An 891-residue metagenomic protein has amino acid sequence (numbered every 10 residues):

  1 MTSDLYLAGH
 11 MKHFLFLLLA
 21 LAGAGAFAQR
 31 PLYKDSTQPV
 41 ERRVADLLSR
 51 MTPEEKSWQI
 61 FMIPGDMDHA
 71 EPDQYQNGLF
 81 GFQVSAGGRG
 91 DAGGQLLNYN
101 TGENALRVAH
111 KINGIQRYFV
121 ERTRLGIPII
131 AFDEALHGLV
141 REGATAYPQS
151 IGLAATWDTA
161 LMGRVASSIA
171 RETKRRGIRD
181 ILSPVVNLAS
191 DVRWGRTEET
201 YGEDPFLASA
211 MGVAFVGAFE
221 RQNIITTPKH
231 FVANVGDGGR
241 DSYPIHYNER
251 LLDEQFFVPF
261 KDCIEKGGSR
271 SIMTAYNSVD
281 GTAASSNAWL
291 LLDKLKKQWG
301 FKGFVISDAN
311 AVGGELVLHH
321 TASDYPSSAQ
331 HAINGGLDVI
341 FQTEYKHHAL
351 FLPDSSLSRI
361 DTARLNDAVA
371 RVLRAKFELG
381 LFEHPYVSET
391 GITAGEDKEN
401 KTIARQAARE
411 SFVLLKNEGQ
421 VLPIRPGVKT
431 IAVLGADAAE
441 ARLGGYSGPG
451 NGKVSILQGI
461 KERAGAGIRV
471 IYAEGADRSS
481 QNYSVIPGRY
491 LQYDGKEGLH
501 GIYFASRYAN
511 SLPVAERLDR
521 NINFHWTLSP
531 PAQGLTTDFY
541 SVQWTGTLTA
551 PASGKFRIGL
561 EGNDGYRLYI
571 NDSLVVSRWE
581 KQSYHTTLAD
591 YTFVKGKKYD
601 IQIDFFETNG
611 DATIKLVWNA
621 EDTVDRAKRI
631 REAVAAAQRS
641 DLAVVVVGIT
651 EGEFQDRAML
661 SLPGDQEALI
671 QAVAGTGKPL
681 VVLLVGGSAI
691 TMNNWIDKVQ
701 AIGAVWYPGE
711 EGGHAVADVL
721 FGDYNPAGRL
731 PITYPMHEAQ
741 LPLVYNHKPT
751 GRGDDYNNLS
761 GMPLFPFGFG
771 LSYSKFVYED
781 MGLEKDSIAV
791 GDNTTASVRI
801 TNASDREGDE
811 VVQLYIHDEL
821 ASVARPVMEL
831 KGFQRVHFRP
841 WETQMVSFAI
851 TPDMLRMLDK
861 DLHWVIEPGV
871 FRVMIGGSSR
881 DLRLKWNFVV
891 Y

Functional and structural regions predicted by a protein language model:
M1-P31: Bacterial Sec-dependent N-terminal signal peptides
D4-L5, K12, F16, K111 (+3 more regions): Secreted/periplasmic carbohydrate-active enzymes, especially glycoside hydrolases
F27-F556, E561-L574, K581-R856, P868-R880 (+1 more regions): Glycoside hydrolase catalytic-domain context in secreted enzymes
W886-F888: C-terminal edge beta-strand
